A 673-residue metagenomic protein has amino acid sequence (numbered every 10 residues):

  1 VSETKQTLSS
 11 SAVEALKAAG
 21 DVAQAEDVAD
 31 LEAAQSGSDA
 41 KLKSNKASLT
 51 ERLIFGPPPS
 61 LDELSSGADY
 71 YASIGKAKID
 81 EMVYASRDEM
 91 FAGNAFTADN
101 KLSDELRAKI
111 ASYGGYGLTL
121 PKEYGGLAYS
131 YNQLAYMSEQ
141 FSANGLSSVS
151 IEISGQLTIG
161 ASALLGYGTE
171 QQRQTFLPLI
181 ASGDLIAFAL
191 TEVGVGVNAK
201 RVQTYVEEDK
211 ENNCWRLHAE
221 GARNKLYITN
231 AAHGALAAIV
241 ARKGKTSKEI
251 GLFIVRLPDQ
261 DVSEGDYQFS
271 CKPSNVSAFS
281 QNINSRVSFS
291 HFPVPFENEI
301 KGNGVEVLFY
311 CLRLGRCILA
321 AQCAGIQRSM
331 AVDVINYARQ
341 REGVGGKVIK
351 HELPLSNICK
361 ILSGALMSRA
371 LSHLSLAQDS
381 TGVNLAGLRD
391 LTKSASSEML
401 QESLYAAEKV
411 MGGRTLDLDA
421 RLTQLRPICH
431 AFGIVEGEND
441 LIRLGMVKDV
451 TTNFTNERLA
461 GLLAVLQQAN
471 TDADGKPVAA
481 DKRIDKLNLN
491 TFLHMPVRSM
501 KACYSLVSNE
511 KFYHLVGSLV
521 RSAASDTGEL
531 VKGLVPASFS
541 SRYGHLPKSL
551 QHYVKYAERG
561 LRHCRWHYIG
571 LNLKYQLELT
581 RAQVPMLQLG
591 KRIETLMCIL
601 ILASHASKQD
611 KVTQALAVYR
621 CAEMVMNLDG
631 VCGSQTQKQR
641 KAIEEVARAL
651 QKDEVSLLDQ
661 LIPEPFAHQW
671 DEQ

Functional and structural regions predicted by a protein language model:
S2-G155, Q174, P178, S182 (+6 more regions): Flavin-dependent oxidoreductase catalytic core characteristic of acyl-CoA dehydrogenase/oxidase-like enzymes
Y124, E192-G194, K210, G221 (+2 more regions): Short, flexible loop/turn elements at secondary-structure junctions
S130-Q133, S162-L165, V197-V202, N230-G234 (+3 more regions): Short acidic, glycine/serine/threonine-rich loops at helix termini
V149-Q171, G196-A199, R339: N-terminal glycine-rich flavin-associated loop
T175-L179, T191-D209, N224-L226: Beta-sandwich/jelly-roll carbohydrate-recognition scaffolds of carbohydrate-active enzymes
S182-L190: A short, Trp-centered hydrophobic/proline-enriched beta-strand micro-motif
G194-V197, Y227-N230, R242-G244, N275-I283: Short Gly/Pro-enriched turn/cap motifs at secondary-structure boundaries
C214-Q268: A short core secondary-structure module
